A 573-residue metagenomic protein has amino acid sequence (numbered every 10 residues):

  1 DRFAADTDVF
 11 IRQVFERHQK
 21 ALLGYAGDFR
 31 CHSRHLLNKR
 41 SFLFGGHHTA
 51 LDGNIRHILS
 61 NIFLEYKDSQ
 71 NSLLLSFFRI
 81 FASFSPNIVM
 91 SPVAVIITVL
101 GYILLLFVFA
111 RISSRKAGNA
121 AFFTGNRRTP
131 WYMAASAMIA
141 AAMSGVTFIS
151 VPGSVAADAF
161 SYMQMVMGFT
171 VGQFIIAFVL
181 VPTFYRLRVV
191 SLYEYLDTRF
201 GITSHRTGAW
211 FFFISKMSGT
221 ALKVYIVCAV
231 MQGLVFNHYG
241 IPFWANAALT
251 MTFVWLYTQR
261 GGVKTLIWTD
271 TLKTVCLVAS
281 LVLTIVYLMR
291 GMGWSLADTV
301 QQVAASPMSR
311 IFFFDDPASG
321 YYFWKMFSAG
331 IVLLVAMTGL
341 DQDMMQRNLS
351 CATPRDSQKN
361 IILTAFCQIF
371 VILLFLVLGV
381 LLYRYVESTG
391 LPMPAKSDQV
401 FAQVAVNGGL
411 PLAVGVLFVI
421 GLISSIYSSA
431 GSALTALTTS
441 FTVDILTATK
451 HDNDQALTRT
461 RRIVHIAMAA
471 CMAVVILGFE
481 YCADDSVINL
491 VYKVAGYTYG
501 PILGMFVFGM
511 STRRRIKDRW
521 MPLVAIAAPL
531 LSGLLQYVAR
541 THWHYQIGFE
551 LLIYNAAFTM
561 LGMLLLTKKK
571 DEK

Functional and structural regions predicted by a protein language model:
D1, F15, K20, L43-F44 (+4 more regions): Hydrophobic residues within membrane-embedded alpha helices
R2, R12, R17, R30-R34 (+3 more regions): Basic polycationic patches enriched in arginine
A4-D6, V14, L23-L36, G45-D52 (+1 more regions): Intrinsic low-complexity, disordered N-terminal segments enriched in polar/charged/small residues
A4-V9, A50-G53, H57, L75 (+1 more regions): Compositionally biased, low-complexity intrinsically disordered regions
V14-A21, K39-R40, Y66-N71, D571-K573: Intrinsic disorder/low-complexity segments enriched in polar/small residues
R40, D52-E65: Compositionally biased, low-complexity peptide segments typical of secreted/host-interacting small proteins
F63-V89: Short, Lys/Arg-enriched N-terminal segments with co-localized hydrophobic residues within the first ~10-30 amino acids
I80, V89-K573: Membrane-embedded helix-loop-helix hairpins and adjacent transmembrane boundary segments in multi-pass transporters
